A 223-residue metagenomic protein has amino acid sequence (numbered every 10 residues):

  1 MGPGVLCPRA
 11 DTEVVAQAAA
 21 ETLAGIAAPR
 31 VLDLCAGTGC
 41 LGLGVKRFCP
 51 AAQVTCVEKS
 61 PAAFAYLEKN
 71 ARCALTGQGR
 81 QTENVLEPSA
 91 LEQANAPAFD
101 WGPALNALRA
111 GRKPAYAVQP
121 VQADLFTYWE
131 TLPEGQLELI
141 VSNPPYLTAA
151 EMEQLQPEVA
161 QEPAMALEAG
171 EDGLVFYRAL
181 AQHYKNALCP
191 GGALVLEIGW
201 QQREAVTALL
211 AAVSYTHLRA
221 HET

Functional and structural regions predicted by a protein language model:
M1-P50, C56-Y66, W101: SAM-dependent Rossmann-like transferase core, predominantly class I methyltransferases with a strong bias toward
L67-G77, A104: Short, conserved SAM-binding/catalytic segment of Class I S-adenosyl-L-methionine-dependent methyltransferases
Y116-L125: Conserved SAM-binding strand-loop segment of SAM-dependent methyltransferases
E130-L139: A short acidic, Gly/Pro-enriched loop at the edge of an enzyme's catalytic core that lines a small-molecule cofactor
Y146-V175: Mobile active-site "lid"/loop adjacent to the S-adenosyl-L-methionine
A181-P190: A short glycine-rich, Lys/Arg-flanked "PGG" loop and its adjoining helix->strand segment in the class I
G192-L196: Conserved beta-strand signature within the Rossmann-like core of class I S-adenosyl-L-methionine
T216-T223: Conserved small/polar residues in nucleotide/adenosyl-binding loops
